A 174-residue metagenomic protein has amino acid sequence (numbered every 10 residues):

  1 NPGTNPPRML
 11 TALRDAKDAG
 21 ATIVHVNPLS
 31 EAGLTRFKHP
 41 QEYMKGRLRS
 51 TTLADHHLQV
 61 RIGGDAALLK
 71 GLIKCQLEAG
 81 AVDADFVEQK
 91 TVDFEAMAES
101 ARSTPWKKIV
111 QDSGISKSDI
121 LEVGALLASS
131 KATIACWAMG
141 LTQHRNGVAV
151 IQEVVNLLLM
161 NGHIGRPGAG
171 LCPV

Functional and structural regions predicted by a protein language model:
N1-V174: Cofactor-pocket helix-loop regions in the catalytic cores of large enzyme subunits
